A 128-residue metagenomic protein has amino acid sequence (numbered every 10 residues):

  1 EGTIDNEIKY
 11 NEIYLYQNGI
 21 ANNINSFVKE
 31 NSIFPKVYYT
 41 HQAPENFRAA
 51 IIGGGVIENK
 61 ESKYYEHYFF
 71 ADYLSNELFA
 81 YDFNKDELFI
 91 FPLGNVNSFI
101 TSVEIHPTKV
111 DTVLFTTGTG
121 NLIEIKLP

Functional and structural regions predicted by a protein language model:
E1-F89, T108, L127: Beta-propeller domain segments
E66, S98, D111: Nucleotide donor/acceptor-binding cores
L74-N76, S98, T119-N121: Solvent-exposed loop/turn segments at secondary-structure junctions within structured extracellular/periplasmic domains
D86-T108: Conserved blade-ending motifs and adjacent loop-strand segments that build the rim/top face of beta-propeller domains
E104-P128: Blade-level signature of beta-propeller repeat domains, shared across WD40, Kelch, NHL, RCC1 and BNR/Asp-box propellers
